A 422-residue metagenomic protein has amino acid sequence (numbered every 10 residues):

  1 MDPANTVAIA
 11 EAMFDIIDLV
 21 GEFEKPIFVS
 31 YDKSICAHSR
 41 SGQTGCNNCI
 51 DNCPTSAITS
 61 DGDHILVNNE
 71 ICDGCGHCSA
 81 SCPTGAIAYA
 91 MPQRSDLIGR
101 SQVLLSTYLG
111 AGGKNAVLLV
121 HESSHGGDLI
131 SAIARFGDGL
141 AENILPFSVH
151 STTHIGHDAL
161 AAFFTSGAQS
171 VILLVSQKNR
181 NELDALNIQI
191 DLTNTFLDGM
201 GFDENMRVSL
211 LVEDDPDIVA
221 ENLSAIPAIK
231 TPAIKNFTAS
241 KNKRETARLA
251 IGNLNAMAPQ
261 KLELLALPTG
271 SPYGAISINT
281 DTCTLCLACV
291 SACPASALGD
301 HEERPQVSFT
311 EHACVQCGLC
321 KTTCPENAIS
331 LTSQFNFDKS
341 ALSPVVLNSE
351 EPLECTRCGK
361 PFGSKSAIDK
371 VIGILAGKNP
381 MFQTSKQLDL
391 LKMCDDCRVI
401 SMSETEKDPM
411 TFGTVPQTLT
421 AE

Functional and structural regions predicted by a protein language model:
M1-N52, S56, N115-D128, D198 (+4 more regions): Ferredoxin-type iron-sulfur electron-transfer modules and their immediate structural context
A12, I16, S34, H77-G167 (+2 more regions): Flanking helices and flexible, charged tails adjoining ferredoxin-like Fe-S electron-transfer domains in multi-subunit
C53, S81-C82, A292-C293, T323-C324: Cysteine-centered loop/knuckle micro-motif
I58-T59, C78, I87-A88, C289 (+3 more regions): Short hydrophobic beta-strand motif reused across regulatory alpha/beta modules
G62-Q102, R180-Q189, R207-V212: Terminal amphipathic helices with adjacent charged low-complexity linkers/tails
H64-C75, I278-C283, Q306-Q316, P344-V345 (+2 more regions): Flexible gly/pro/ser-rich segments immediately N-terminal to CXXCH heme-c attachment motifs in exported/periplasmic
A159-A162, S166-L210, D215: Cofactor-cradling patches in redox/metallo enzymes
A297-L331: Acidic (E/D-rich), amphipathic helical modules within compact regulatory domains
